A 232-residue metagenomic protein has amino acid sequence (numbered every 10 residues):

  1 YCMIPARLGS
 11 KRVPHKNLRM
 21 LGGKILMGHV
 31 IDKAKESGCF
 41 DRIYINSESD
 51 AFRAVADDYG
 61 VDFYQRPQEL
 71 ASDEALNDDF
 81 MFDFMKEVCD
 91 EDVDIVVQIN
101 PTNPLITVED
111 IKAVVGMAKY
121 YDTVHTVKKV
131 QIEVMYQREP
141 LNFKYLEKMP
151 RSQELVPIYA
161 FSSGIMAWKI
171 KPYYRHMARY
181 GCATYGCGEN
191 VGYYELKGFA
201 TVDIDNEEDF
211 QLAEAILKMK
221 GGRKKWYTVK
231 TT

Functional and structural regions predicted by a protein language model:
Y1-N46: N-terminal glycine-rich phosphate-binding loop and ensuing alpha1 helix
R7, Q68, N100, K128-K129: Histidine-centered beta-alpha loop that forms part of the nucleotide-sugar donor binding/catalytic region in diverse
D41, D94, Y121-V124: Conserved acidic residues
Y44, D50-V97, L105-E109, A113: Short phosphate-binding loop-to-helix
R53, Y173-Y174, F210: A generic structural signal for short hydrophobic patches within well-formed alpha-helices
F80, N103-K197: Conserved core of the sugar-phosphate nucleotidyltransferase
Y193-T232: Hydrophobic helical membrane-anchoring modules
